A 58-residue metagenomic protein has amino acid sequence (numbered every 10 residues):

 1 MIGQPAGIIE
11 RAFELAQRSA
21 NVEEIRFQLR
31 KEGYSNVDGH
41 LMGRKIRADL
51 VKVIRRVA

Functional and structural regions predicted by a protein language model:
M1, F27-R30, Y34-S35: Preference for short coil/turn "hinge" residues that link or interrupt alpha-helices
I2-A20, K45-I54: Positively charged, polyanion-binding regions of nucleic-acid-associated proteins
Q17-R30: Short, charged amphipathic recognition helices of the HTH superfamily and cognate SANT/SANTA-like modules
E32-I46: Short, positively charged loop/turn segments that connect secondary-structure elements
G39-H40, K52-A58: Short Lys/Arg-enriched helix C-cap and helix-to-coil transition segments that create basic nucleic-acid-contact patches
